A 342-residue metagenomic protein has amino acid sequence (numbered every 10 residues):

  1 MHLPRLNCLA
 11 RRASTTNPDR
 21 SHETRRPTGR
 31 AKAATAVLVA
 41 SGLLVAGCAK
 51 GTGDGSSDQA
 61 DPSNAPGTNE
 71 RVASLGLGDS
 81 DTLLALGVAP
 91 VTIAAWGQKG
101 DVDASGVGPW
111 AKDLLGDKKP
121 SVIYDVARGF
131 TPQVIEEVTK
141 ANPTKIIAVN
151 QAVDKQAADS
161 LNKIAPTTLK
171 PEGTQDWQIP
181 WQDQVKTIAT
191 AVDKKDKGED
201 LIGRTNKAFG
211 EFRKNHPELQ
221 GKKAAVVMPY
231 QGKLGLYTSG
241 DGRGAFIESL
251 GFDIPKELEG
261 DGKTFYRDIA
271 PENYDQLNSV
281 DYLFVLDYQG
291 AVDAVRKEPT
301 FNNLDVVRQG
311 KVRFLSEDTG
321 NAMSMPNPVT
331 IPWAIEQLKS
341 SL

Functional and structural regions predicted by a protein language model:
M1-A46: Sec-dependent bacterial lipoprotein signal peptides
V45-A60: Bacterial lipoprotein signal-peptidase II cleavage site
D54, I164-Y230, P326-L342: Extracytoplasmic substrate-binding proteins
R71, L277-L342: Structured C-terminal subdomain patch of bacterial secreted/periplasmic proteins
R71-L86, K197-D253: Basic- and aromatic-lined ligand-binding clefts that recognize polyanionic substrates
S80-E137: A short, structured surface patch at a secondary-structure boundary
V138-A148, P166, S279-V280: Proline-aspartate-enriched helix->loop->beta-strand connector
G242-F265, F314: His/Asp/Glu-enriched short active-site or ligand-binding loop at hydrolase and phosphoryl-transfer sites
